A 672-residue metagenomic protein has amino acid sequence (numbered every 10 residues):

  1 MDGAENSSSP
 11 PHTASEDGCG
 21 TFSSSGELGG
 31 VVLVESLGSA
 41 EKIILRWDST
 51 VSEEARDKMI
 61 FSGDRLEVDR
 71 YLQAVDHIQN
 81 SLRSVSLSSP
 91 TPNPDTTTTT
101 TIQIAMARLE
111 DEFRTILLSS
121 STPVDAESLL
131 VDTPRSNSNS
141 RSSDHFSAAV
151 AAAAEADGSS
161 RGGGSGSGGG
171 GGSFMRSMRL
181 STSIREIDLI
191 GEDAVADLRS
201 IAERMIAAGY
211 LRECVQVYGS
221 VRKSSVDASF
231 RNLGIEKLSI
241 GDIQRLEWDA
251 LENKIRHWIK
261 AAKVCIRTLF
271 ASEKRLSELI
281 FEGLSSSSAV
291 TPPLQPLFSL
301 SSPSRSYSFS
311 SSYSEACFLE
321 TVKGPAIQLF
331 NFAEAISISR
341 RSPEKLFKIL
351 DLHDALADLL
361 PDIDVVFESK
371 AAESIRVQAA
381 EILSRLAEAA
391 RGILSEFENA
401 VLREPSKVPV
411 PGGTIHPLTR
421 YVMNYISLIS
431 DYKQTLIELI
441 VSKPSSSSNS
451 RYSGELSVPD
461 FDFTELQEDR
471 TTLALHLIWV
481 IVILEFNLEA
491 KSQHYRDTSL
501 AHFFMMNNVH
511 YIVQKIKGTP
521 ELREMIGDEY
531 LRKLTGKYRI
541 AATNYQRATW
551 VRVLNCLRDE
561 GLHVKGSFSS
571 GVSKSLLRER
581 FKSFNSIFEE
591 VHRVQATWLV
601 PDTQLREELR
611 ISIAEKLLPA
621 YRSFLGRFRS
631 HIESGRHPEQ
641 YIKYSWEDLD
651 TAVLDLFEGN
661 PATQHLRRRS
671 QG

Functional and structural regions predicted by a protein language model:
M1-F332, P343-D354, D650-G672: Eukaryotic N-terminal, low-complexity and coiled-coil-prone scaffolding/targeting segments of large membrane-traffic
E5-G26, N487-R496, L500, V509-I512 (+5 more regions): Extended, charged coiled-coil "stalk/tether" helices of large eukaryotic trafficking and scaffold proteins, i.e.
S25-V32, S36, R56-R70, P90-T101 (+18 more regions): Non-transmembrane, amphipathic alpha-helical segments
G29, S36, E67, Y71-A74 (+31 more regions): Alpha-helical interaction elements in eukaryotic regulators
I44, V51, I116, S120 (+20 more regions): Short, flexible helical or helix-coil boundary motifs
S49, E53, S81-P92, T115-T122 (+12 more regions): Flexible helix-coil junctions and inter-repeat linker/turn elements that act as hinges within alpha-solenoid scaffolds
Q216-S220, S229, S442, G527 (+1 more regions): Short coil/turn segments at secondary-structure boundaries
I243-I526, A620-F624: Extended alpha-helical solenoid scaffold regions that build the rod-like backbones of large eukaryotic assemblies
